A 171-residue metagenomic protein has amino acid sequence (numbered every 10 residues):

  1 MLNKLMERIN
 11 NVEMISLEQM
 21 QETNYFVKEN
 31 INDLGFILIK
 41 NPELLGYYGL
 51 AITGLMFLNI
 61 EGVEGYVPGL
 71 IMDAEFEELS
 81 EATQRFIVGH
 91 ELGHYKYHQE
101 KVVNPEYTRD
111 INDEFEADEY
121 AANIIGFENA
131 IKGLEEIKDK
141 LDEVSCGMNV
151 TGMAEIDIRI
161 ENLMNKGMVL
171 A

Functional and structural regions predicted by a protein language model:
M1, I31-D33, E61, E128-K132: Exposed regions on extracellular, virion, or secretory-pathway luminal proteins
M1-Y47: A metal-dependent hydrolase signature that marks the N-terminal structural subdomain at the beginning of catalytic folds
K4-R8, F26, N30, E91 (+3 more regions): Charge-rich, solvent-exposed alpha-helical interaction surfaces
I37-E81, L92-Y95, Q99: Active-site scaffold of zinc-dependent metalloenzymes
F76-E78, T83, E91-T108, N123-N129: Catalytic Zn2+-binding segment of zinc metalloproteases
V88: A conserved beta-strand element that flanks and buttresses the S-adenosyl-L-methionine
P105-T151: Short helix/loop segments within enzyme catalytic domains that coordinate or immediately flank catalytic cofactors
V150-A171: Conserved alpha-helical "signature site" that marks functionally important helical segments or helix/loop junctions
